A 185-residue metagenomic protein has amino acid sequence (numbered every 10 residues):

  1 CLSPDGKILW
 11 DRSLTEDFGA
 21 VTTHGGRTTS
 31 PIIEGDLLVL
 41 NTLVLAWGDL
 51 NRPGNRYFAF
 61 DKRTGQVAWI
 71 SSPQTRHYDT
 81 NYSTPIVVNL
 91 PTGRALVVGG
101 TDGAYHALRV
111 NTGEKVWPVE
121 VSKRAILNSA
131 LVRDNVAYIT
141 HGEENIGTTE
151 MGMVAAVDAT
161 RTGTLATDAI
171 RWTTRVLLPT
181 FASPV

Functional and structural regions predicted by a protein language model:
C1-V185: Noncatalytic, solvent-exposed loop/strand surfaces of beta-propeller-type extracellular/periplasmic domains
